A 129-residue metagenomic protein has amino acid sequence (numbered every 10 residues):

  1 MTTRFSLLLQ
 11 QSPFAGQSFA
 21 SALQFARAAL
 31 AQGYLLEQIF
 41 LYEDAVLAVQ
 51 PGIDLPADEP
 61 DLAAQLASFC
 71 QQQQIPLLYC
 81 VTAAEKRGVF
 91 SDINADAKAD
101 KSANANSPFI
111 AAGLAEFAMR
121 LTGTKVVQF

Functional and structural regions predicted by a protein language model:
M1, C70-Q71, A118-L121: Solvent-exposed alpha-helices and their adjacent loops that cap or buttress functional pockets in soluble metabolic
T2-S6: Extreme N-terminal starter segment of soluble prokaryotic enzymes
L7-A20, V49-D54: Short, glycine-rich nucleotide/cofactor-binding loops
F19-Y34, I39: Histidine-anchored nucleotide/phosphate-binding helix
A26, E37-E43, P76-A83: Short internal beta-strands
L47-Q50, R87: Short, solvent-exposed loop/turn segments at secondary-structure junctions
L55-K86: A glycine-rich helix N-cap at a beta->alpha junction
V81-F129: N-terminal glycine-rich phosphate/adenylate-binding segment common to multiple enzyme folds
